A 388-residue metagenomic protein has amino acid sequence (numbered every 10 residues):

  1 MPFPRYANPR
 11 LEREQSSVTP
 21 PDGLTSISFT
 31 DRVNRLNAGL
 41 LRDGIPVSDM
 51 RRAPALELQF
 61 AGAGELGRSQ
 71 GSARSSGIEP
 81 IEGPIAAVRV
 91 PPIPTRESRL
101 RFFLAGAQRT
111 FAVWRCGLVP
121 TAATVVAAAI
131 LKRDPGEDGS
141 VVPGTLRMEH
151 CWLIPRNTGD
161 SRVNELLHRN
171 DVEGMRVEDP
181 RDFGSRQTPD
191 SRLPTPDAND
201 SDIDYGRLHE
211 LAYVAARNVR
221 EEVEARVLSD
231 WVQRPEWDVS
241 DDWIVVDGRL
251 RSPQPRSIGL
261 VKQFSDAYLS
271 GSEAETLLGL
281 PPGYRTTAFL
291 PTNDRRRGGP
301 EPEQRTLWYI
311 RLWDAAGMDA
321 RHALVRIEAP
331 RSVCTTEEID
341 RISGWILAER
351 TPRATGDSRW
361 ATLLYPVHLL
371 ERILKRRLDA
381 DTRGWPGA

Functional and structural regions predicted by a protein language model:
P2-T95, R99, F111-C116, G139-A388: Long, contiguous domain-sized segments
F102-L104: Short hydrophobic beta-strand that contains or immediately precedes a catalytic carboxylate
Q108, P120: Active-site-adjacent structural elements in enzyme catalytic domains
A122-V126: Intrinsically disordered, low-complexity regulatory regions of eukaryotic nuclear gene-regulatory proteins
K132-R133: Phox homology (PX) phosphoinositide-binding domain
G136: Acidic surface patches and DE-rich sequence motifs
